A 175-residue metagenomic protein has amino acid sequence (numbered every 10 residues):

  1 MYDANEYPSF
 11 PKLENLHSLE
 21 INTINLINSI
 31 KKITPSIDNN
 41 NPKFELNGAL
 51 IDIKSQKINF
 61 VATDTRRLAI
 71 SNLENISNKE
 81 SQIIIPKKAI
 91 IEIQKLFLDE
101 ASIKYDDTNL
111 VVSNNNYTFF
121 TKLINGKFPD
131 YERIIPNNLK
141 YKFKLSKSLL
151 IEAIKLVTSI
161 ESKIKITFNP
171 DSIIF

Functional and structural regions predicted by a protein language model:
M1, L13-I124, N138-F175: DNA polymerase processivity clamps
Y2-E6: Short, compositionally biased low-complexity segments
Y7-L13: Asp-box/WD-like beta-propeller blade repeats and closely related beta-sheet repeat scaffolds
D130-R133: Specificity-determining recognition surfaces
